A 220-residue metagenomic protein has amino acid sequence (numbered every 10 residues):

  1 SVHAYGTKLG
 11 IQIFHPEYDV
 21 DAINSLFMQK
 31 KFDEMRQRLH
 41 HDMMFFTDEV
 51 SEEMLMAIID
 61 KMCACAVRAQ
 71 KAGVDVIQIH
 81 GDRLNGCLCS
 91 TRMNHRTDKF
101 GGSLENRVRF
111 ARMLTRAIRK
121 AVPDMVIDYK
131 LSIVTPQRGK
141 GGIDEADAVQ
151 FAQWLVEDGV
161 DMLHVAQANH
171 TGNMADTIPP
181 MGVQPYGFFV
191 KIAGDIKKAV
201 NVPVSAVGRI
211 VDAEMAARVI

Functional and structural regions predicted by a protein language model:
S1-I220: Flavin-dependent oxidoreductase catalytic cores
